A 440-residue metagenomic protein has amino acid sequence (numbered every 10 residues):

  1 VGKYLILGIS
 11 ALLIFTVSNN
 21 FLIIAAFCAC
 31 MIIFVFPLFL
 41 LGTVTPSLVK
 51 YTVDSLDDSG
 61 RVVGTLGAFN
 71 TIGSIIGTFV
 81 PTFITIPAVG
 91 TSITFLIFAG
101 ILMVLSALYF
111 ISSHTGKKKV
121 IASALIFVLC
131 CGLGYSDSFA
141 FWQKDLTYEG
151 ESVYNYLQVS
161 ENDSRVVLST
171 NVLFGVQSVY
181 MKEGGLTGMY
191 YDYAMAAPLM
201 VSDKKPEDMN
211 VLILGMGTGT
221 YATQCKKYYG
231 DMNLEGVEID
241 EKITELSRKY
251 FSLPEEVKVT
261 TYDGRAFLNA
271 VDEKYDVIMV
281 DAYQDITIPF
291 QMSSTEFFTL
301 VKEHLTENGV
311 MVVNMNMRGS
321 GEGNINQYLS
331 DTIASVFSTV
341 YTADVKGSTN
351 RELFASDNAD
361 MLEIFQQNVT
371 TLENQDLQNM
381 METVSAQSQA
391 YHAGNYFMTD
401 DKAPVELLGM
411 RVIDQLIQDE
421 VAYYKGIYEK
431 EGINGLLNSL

Functional and structural regions predicted by a protein language model:
V1-E149, E161-S164, V172-V176, L199-M209 (+11 more regions): Alpha-helical transmembrane segments of multi-pass membrane proteins
K117-S178, E183-Y190, A196-S202, T339-L440: Soluble small-group transferase modules, centered on the S-adenosyl donor enzyme superfamily
G185, M292-S293: Alpha-helix N-cap and loop-to-helix initiation/capping positions
Q224: Mid-domain Rossmann-like dinucleotide-binding core that forms the NAD(H)/NADP(H) cofactor-binding site
F267: Short acidic active-site motifs
